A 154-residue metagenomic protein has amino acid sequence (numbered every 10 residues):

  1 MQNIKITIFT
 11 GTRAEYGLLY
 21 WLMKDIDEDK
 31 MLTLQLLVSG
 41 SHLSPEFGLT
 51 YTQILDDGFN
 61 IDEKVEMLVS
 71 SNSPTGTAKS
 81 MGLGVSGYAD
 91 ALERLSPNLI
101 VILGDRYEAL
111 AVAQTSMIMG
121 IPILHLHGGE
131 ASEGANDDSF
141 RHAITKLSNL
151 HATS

Functional and structural regions predicted by a protein language model:
M1-H42: N-terminal subdomain of nucleotide-sugar transferases
F9, L37, I102-G104, L126-H127: Structural motif
T33-S80, G87: Conserved nucleotide-sugar phosphate-binding/catalytic loop shared by glycosyltransferases and other
D62, N98, N149: Conserved acidic residues
Y88, L92-R106: Short N-terminal targeting/anchoring amphipathic segment
V101-I118: An aromatic- and histidine-rich active-site surface loop
I121-S154: Active-site-proximal region of nucleotide-activated glycan assembly enzymes, centered on histidine/acidic-rich loops
